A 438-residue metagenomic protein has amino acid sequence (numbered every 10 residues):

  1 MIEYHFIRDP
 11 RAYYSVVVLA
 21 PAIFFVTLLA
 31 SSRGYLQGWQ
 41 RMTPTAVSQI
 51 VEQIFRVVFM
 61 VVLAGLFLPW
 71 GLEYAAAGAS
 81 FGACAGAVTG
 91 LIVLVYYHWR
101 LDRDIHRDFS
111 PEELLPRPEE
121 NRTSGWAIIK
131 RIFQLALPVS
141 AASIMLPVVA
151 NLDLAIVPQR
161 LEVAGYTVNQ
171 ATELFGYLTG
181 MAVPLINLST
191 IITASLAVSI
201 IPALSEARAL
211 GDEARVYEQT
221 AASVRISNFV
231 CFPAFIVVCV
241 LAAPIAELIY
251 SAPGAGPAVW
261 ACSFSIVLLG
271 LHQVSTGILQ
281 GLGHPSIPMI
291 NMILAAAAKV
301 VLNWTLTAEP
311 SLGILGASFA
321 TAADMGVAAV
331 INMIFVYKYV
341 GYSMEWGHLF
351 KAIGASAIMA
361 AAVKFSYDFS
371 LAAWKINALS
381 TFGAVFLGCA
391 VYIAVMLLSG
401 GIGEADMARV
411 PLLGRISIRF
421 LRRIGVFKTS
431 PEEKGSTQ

Functional and structural regions predicted by a protein language model:
M1-A20, E73-R117, Q219-I249, L315-Y339 (+2 more regions): Short alpha-helical transmembrane segments in multi-pass integral membrane proteins
M1-I144, V148: Hydrophobic transmembrane helix module of multi-pass membrane transport proteins
R8-S31, I236, S251-S275: Alpha-helical transmembrane segments of multi-pass membrane proteins
V26-S48, F264-L294: Membrane-interface junctions at transmembrane-helix termini in multi-pass inner-membrane proteins
W39, T43, I54-Y97, S286 (+5 more regions): Membrane-interface helix-loop junctions in multi-pass transport and translocation proteins
G86, G90, L94, L115-S199 (+1 more regions): Transmembrane helical elements of multi-pass membrane transporters/channels
L174-S263, V267: Specific pore-lining/lateral-gate transmembrane helices of multi-pass inner-membrane transport and insertion machines
F365-Q438: Membrane-proximal transmembrane or re-entrant/amphipathic helices at the cytosolic face
